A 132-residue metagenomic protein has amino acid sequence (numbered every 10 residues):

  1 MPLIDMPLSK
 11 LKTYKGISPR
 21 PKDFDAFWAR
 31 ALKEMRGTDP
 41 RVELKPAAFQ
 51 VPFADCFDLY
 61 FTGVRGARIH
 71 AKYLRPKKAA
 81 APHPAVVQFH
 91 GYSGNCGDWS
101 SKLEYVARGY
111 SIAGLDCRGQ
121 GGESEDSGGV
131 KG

Functional and structural regions predicted by a protein language model:
M1, I17, P21-F24: Secreted/periplasmic carbohydrate-active enzymes, especially glycoside hydrolases
L3-I17: Short, contiguous pre-domain boundary segments
W28: Active-site-adjacent helical/loop segments in soluble small-molecule enzymes
L32, K102-L103: Short amphipathic alpha-helical segments and helix-helix/interface helices
K33-A81: N-terminal cap/lid segment of alpha/beta-hydrolase-fold proteins
V64, H83, Q88-G94: Active-site glycine-rich loops that stabilize anionic/oxyanionic intermediates across multiple enzyme folds
Q88, S100-S101: Short, hydrophobic/aromatic alpha-helical segments in well-folded domains
G97, L103-G132: Cap/lid segment of the alpha/beta-hydrolase catalytic domain
